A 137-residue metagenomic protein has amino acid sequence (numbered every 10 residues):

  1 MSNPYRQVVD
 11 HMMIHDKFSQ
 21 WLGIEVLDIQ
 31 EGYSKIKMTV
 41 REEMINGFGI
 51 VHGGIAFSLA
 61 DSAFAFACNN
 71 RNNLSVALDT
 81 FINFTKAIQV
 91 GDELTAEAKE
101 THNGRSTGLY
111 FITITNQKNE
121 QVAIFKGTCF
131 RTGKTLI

Functional and structural regions predicted by a protein language model:
M1-K17: Extreme N-terminal tail/first-helix region
M1-N3, I88-V90, T95, T101-I137: HotDog/MaoC-like acyl-thioester-processing domains
P4, I14, T39-A63: Hot-dog-fold acyl-thioester-processing enzymes
F18-V51: Catalytic strand-loop segment that frames the active site of acyl-thioester-processing enzymes
Q20-L22, G32-S34, G53, L74-T80 (+3 more regions): A generic structural signal for short beta-strands and their flanking turns/coil linkers
M38-V40, F84, R131: Hydrophobic residues in beta-strands and at strand termini
A65-L94, E100: Hydrophobic beta-strand-centered segment that forms part of the acyl-chain substrate-binding groove
